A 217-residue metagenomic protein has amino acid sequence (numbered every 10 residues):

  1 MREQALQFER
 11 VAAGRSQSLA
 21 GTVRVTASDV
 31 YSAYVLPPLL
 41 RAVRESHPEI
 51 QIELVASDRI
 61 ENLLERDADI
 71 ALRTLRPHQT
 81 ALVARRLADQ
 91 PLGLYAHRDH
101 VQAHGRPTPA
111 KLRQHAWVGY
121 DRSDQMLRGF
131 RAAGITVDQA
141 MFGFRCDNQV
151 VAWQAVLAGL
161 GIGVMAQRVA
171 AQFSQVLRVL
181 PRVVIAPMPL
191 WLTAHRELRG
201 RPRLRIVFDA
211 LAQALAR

Functional and structural regions predicted by a protein language model:
M1-G14: Alpha-helical "hinge/linker" immediately C-terminal to small N-terminal DNA-binding modules
V11, P38-S46, A210-R217: Generic non-transmembrane alpha-helical segments
A20-T80: Central regulatory/effector-binding core of bacterial HTH transcription factors
R24-T26, A71, V118, G163 (+1 more regions): Short, well-ordered beta-strand segments
D29, V169, A194-E197: Short loop or secondary-structure boundary microenvironments that flank and position key functional residues
E65, P77-L190, R217: C-terminal regulatory
R182-R217: A late-sequence structural motif
